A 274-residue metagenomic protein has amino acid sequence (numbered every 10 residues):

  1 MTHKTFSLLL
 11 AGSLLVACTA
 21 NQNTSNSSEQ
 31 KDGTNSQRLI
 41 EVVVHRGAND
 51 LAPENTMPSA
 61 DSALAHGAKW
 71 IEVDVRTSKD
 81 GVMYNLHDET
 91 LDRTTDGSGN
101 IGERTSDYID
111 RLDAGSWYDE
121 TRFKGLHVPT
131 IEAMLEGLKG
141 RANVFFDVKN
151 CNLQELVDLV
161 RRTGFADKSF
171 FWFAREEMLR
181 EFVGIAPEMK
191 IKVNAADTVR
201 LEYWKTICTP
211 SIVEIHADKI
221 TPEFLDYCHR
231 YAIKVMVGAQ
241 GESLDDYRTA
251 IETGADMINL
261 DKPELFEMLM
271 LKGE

Functional and structural regions predicted by a protein language model:
M1-S7: Bacterial N-terminal signal peptides that target proteins for export
S7-A17: Bacterial N-terminal signal peptides
C18-E274: Phosphate-group recognition and catalysis centered on beta-loop-alpha active-site segments
